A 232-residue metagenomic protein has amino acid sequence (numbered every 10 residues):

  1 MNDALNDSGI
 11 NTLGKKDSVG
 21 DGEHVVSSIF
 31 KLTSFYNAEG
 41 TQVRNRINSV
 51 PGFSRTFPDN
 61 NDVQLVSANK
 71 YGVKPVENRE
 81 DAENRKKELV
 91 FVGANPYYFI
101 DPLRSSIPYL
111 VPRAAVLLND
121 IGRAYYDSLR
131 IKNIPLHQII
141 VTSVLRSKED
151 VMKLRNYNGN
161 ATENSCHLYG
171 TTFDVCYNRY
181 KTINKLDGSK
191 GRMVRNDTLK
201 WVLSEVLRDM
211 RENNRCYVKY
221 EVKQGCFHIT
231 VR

Functional and structural regions predicted by a protein language model:
M1-L65: N-terminal secretory targeting signals
R85-N133: Active-site acidic/histidine clusters and adjacent loop/turn architecture that either coordinate catalytic ions
I100-R113, I139-V141, K185-D197, T230-V231: Second-shell loop/turn segments in exported
L117-I131, Y157-N160, N178, V206-N213: Structured segments of extracytoplasmic/periplasmic soluble domains in secreted or envelope-associated proteins
N119-G122, Y126, I134-R155: Extended, low-complexity, intrinsically disordered C-terminal regulatory tails of eukaryotic serine/threonine kinases
V151-C166: Active-site-adjacent substructure of cysteine-protease-like catalytic cores
T162-R232: Catalytic cores and adjacent binding grooves of peptidoglycan-active enzymes
